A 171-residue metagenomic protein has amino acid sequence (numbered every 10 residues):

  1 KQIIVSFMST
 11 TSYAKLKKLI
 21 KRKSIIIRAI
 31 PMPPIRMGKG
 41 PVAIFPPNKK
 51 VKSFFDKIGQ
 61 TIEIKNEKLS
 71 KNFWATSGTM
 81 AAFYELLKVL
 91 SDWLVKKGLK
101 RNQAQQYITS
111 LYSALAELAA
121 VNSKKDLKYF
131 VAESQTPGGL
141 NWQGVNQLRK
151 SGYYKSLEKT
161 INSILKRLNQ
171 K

Functional and structural regions predicted by a protein language model:
K1-K21: Rossmann-fold NAD(P) dinucleotide-binding segment
Y13, I35-R36: Conserved catalytic-site region of short-chain dehydrogenase/reductase
K15-I25, G40-K124, S163, R167-K171: Internal alpha-helical scaffold of NAD(P)-dependent oxidoreductase catalytic cores
R36-K39, L140: A short, glycine/Asx- and small/polar-enriched loop/turn that sits immediately N-terminal to a beta-strand
T109, S113-K171: NAD(P)-dependent Rossmann-like dehydrogenase/reductase catalytic/cofactor-binding core
